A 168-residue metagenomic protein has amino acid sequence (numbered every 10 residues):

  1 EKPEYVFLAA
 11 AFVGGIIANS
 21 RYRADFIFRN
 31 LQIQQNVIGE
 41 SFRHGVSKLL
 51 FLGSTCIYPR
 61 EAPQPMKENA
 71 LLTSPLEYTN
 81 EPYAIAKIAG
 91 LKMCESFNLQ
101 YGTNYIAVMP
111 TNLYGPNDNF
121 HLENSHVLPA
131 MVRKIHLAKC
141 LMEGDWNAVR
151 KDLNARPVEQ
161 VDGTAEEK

Functional and structural regions predicted by a protein language model:
E1-R29, R43: NAD(P)H-binding glycine-rich loop region in Rossmannoid oxidoreductase-like domains and their noncatalytic homologs
L8, Q35-N80, I106, N119: Conserved Rossmann-fold NAD(P)-dependent oxidoreductase catalytic core, especially the SDR/UDP-sugar
A10-F12, S54, P110-L113: Active-site loop/turn elements of alpha/beta-hydrolase fold enzymes, especially the short glycine-/histidine-rich
V13-G15, Y58-P59, G115: Short beta->alpha connector loops of Rossmann-like oxidoreductase domains
E61-A70, E95-K168: NAD(P)-dependent short-chain dehydrogenase/reductase
P82, A86: Active-site helix of classical SDR
